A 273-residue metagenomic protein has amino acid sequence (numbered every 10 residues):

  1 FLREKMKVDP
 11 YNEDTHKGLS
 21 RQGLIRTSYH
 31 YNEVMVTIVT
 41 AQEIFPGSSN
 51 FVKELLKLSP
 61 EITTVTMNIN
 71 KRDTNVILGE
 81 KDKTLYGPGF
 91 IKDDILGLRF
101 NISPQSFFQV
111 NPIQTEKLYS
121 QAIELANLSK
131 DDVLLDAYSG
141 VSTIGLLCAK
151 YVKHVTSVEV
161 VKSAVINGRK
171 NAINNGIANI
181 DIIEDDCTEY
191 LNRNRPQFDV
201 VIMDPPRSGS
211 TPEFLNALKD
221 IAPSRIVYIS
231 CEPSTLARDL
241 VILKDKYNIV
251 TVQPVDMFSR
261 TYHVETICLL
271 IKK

Functional and structural regions predicted by a protein language model:
F1-D14, L19, T40-I69: Internal alpha/beta scaffold segment
V8-N12, G23-L24, V250-P254: A short linear hydrophobic-aromatic micro-motif
K17-H30: Short edge beta-strands and adjacent turn/loop segments
S20, E33, V264-E265: A structure-centric signal for secondary-structure junctions around beta-strands
I25, N32-A41, R99-S103, V200: Short, aliphatic-rich beta-strand segments
S28, A41, I271-K273: Residue-level recognition of strand-loop junctions within catalytic nucleotide-signaling folds
G47-S49, K53-K273: Rossmann-like S-adenosyl-L-methionine
